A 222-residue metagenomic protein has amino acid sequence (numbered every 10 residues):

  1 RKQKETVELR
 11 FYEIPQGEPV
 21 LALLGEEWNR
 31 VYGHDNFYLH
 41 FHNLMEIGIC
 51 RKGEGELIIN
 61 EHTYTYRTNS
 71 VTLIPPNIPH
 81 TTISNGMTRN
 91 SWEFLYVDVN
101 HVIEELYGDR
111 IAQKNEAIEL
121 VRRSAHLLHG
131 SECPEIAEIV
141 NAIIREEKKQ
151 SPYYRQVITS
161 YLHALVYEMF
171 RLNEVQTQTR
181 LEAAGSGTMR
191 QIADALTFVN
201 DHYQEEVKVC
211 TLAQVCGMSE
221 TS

Functional and structural regions predicted by a protein language model:
R1-V71, I78, G86, G108-K114 (+1 more regions): Generic protein-terminus/edge-of-domain signal
R51, F170, N200-Q204: Short, locally clustered residues in the helix-turn-helix/winged-helix DNA-binding domain
N77-V102: Ligand-binding loop in jelly-roll beta-barrel domains
V97-E116: Conserved segment of winged-helix/HTH DNA-binding domains
R110-A164, E168, T197: Amphipathic alpha-helical segments enriched in hydrophobic/aromatic residues interleaved with Lys/Arg
E132-E135, A184-A195: N-terminal positioning helix adjacent to the helix-turn-helix/winged-helix DNA-binding module
V166-R180: Linker/hinge segments immediately adjacent to helix-turn-helix/homeobox DNA-binding domains
D194, F198-S222: Basic/polar phosphate-binding segments, predominantly the helix-turn-helix DNA-binding elements of transcriptional
